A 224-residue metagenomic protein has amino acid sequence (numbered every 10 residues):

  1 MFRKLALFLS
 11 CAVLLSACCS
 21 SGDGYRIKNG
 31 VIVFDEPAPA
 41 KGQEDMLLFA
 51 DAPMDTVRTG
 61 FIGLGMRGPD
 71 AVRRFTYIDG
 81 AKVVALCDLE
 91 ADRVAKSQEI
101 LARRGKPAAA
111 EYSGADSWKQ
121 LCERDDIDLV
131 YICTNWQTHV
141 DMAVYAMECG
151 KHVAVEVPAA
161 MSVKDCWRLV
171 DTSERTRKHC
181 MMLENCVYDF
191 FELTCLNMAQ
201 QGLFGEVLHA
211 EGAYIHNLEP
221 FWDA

Functional and structural regions predicted by a protein language model:
M1-L7: Bacterial N-terminal signal peptides that target proteins for export
L15-A17: C-terminal motif of bacterial Sec signal peptides marking the signal peptidase cleavage site
C19-R104: N-terminal Rossmann-like dinucleotide-binding module
G63, T176-M181, C186-A224: Predominantly a Rossmann-like dinucleotide-binding segment in NAD(P)-dependent oxidoreductases
A108-D116: Conserved SAM-binding strand-loop segment of SAM-dependent methyltransferases
W118-D125: Short amphipathic alpha-helix with an adjacent loop that forms part of the alpha/beta core around
L129-Y131: N-terminal Rossmann-like NAD(P) cofactor-binding module of classical short-chain dehydrogenase/reductase
N135-W136, V140-Y188, G202: Beta-strand-loop-alpha-helix segment that lines the small-molecule cofactor/substrate pocket of alpha/beta enzymes
